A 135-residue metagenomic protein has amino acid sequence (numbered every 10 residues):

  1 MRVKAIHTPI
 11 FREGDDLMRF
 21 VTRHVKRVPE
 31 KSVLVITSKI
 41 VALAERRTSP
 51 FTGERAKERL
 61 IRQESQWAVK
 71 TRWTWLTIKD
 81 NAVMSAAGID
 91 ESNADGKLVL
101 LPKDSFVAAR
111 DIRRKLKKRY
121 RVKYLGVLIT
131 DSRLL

Functional and structural regions predicted by a protein language model:
M1-L135: N-terminal and secondary-structure boundary signal
